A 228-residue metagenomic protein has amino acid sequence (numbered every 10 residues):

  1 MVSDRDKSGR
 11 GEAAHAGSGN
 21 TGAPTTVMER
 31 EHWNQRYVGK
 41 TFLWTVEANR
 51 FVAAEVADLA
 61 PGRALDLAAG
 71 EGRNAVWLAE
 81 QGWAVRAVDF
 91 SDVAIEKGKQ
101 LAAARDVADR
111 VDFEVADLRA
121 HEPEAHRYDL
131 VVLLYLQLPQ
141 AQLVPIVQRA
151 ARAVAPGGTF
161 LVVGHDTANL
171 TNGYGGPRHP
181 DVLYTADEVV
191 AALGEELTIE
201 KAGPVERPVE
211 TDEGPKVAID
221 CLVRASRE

Functional and structural regions predicted by a protein language model:
V2-L59, A168: Conserved class I S-adenosyl-L-methionine
R63-L65, R73-R119: Class I SAM-dependent methyltransferase SAM/SAH-binding core
R119-L130: A short acidic, Gly/Pro-enriched loop at the edge of an enzyme's catalytic core that lines a small-molecule cofactor
D129-L143: A short SAM/SAH-binding and catalytic strip from SAM-dependent methyltransferases
V144-P156: A short glycine-rich, Lys/Arg-flanked "PGG" loop and its adjoining helix->strand segment in the class I
G157-H165: Conserved beta-strand signature within the Rossmann-like core of class I S-adenosyl-L-methionine
N172-V189, E213, D220: Acceptor-substrate binding/catalytic loop of class I
E210-E228: Core SAM-dependent methyltransferase catalytic element
